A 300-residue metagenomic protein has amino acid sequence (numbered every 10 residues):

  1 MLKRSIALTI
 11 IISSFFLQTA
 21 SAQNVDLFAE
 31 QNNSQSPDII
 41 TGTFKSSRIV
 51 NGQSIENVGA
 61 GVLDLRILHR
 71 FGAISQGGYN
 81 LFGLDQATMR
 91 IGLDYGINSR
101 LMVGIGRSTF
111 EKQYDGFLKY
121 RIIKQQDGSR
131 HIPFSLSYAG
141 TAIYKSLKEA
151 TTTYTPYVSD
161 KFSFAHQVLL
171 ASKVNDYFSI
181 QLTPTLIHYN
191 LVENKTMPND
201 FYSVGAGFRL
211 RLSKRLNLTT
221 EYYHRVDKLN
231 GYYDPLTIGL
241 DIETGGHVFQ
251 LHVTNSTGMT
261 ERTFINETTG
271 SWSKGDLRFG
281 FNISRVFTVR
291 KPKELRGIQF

Functional and structural regions predicted by a protein language model:
M1-D26: Bacterial Sec-dependent N-terminal signal peptides
S5-I6, R211, F287: Small/flexible residues
Q23-Y154, F162-H166, A171-L182, L186-N190 (+2 more regions): Transmembrane beta-barrel domains of Gram-negative outer membranes and organellar outer membranes
Y177-H224: A mid-sequence, solvent-exposed acidic-amphipathic segment
